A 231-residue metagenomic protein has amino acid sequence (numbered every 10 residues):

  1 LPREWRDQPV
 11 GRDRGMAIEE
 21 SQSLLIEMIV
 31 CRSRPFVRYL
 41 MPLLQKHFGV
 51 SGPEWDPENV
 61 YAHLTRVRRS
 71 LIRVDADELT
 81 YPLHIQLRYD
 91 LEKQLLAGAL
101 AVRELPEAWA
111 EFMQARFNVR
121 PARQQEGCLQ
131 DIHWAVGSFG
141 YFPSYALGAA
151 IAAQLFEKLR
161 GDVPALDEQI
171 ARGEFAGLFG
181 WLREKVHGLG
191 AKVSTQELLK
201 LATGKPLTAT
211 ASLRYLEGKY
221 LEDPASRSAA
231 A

Functional and structural regions predicted by a protein language model:
L1-R3, P57-R66, P121-C128: Active-site-adjacent bridging/hinge elements
L1-R6, I26: Catalytic Zn2+-binding segment of zinc metalloproteases
P2-E4, R34-F36, G161-A165: Surface-exposed helix-capping loop/turn segments at secondary-structure junctions
R3-W5, R12-R14, R32-S33, A153 (+1 more regions): Flexible loop/turn segments at secondary-structure boundaries
E4-Q8, R12, R66-I72, G127-G137: Acidic/His metal-coordination segments adjacent to aromatic residues that form catalytic metal sites in metalloenzymes
P9-L100: A conserved active-site cap/scaffold subdomain adjacent to cofactor or substrate pockets
I85, Y89-A231: C-terminal, non-catalytic "cap/extension" segments appended to globular domains
